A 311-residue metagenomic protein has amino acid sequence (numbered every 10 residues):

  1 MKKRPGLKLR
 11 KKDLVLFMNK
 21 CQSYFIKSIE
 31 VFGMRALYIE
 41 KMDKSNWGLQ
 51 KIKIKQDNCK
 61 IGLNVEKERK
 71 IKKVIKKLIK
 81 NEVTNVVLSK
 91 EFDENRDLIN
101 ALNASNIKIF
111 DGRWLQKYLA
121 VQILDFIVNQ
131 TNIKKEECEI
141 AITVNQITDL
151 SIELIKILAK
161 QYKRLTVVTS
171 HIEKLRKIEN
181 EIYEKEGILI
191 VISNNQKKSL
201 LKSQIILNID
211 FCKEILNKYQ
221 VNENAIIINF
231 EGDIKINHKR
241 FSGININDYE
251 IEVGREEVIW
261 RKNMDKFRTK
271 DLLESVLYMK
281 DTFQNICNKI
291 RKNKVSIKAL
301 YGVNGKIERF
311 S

Functional and structural regions predicted by a protein language model:
K2-K12, L16-N100, K298-S311: Metallocofactor- and cofactor-centric catalytic cores in central/energy metabolism, strongly enriched
K8-K11, K76-V83, N103-A104, I133-E136 (+3 more regions): Flexible, charged surface loops at secondary-structure boundaries
L88-N95, R113-Y118, V144-S151, H171-K174: Gly/Ser/Thr-rich loops at beta-strand to alpha-helix junctions that form or flank small-molecule/cofactor-binding
F92-I99, S151, I172-E179, E214-L216 (+1 more regions): Short, charged/polar "capping" segments at the starts of alpha-helices and the immediately preceding loops
K108-D125: A glycine-rich, Thr/Ser-enriched phosphate-binding loop motif common to dinucleotide/cofactor-binding enzymes
Q130-K197: Glycine-rich phosphate/diphosphate-binding loop of Rossmann-like nucleotide-binding domains
I188-E256: Rossmann-like adenosine-cofactor binding region
I228-S311: Adenosine-phosphate binding glycine-rich loop
